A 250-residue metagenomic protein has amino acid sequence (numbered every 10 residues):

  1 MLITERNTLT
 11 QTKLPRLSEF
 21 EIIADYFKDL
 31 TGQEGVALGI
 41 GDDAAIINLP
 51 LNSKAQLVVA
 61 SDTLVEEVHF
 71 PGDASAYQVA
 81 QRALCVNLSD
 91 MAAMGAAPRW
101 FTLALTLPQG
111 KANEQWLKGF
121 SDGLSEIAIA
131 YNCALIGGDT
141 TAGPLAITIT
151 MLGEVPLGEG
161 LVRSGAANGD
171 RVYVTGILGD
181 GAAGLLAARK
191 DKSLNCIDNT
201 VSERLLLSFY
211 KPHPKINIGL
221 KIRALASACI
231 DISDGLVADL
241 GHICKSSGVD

Functional and structural regions predicted by a protein language model:
M1-D250: Helix-biased detector of long, well-ordered alpha-helical tracts
